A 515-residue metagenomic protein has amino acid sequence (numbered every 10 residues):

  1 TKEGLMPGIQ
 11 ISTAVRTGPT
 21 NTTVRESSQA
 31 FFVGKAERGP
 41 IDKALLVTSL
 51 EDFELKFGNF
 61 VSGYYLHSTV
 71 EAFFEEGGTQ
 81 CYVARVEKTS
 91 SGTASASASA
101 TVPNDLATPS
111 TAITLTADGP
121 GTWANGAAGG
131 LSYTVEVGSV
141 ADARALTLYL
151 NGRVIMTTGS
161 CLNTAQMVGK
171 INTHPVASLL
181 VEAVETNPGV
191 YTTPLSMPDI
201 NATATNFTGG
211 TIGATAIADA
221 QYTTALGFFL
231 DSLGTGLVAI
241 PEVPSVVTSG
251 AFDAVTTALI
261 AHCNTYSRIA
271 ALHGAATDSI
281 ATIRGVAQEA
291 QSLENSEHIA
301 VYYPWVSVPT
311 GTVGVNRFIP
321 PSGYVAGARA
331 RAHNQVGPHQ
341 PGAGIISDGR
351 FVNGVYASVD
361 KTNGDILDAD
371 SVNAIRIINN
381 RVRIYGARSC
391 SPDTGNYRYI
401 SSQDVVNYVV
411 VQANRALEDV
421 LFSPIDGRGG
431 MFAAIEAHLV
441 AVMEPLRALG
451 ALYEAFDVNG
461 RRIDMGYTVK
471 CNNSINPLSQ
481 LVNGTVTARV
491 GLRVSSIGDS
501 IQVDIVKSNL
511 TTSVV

Functional and structural regions predicted by a protein language model:
T1-H438, V442-I475, L481, R489 (+2 more regions): A glycine- and small-residue-enriched flexible loop/hinge signal that marks low-structured segments
